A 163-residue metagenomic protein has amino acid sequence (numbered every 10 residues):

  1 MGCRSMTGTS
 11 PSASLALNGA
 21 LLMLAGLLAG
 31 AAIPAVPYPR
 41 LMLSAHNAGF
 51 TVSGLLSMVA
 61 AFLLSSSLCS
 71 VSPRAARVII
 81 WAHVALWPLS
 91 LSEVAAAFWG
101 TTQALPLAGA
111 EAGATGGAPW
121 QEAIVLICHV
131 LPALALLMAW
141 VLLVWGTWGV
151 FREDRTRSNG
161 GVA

Functional and structural regions predicted by a protein language model:
M1-P11: Short, Lys/Arg-rich, polar N-terminal cytosolic tail immediately upstream of the first transmembrane signal-anchor
P11-S12, A16, A123: Hydrophobic, aromatic-rich alpha-helical transmembrane segments and their membrane-interface anchor motifs
S14-A32, L43-L63, V78-A96, V130-G146: Hydrophobic cores of alpha-helical transmembrane segments in multi-pass integral membrane proteins
A31-N47, A104-W120: Membrane-interface interhelical loops and short amphipathic "cap" helices that link adjacent transmembrane segments
P34-P39, L63-R74, W148-F151: Helix-coil boundary and interhelical linker segments in multi-pass alpha-helical membrane proteins
S70-A114: Mid-chain, well-packed structural core segment of small domains
T115-L136: Individual transmembrane alpha-helices with interfacial aromatic-anchor signatures
V144-G161: Cytosolic juxtamembrane helix at the C-terminal end of the final transmembrane segment
